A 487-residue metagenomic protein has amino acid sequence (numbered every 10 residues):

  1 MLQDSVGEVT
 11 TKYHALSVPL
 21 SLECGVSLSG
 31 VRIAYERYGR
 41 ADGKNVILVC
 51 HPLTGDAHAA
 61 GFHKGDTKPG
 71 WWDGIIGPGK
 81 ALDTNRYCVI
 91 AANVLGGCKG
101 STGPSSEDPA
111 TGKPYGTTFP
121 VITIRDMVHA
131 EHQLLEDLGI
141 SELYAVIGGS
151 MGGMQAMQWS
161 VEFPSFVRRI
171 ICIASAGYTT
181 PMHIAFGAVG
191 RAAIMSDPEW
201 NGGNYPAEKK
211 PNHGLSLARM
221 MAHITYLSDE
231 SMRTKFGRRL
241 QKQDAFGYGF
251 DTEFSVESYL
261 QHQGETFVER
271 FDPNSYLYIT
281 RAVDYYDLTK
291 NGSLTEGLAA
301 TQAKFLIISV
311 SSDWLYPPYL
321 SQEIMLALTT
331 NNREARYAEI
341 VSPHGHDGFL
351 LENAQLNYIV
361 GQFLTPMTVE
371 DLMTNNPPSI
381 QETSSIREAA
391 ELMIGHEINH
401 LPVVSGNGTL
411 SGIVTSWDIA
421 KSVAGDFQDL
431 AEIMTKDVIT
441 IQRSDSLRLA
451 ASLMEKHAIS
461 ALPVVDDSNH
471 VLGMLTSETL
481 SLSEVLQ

Functional and structural regions predicted by a protein language model:
M1-V49, H63: Catalytic-loop region of hydrolases
E36-D108: N-terminal cap/lid subdomain of alpha/beta-hydrolase-fold enzymes
G112-T118, R125-A145: Conserved acidic catalytic loop of the alpha/beta-hydrolase fold
F166, C172-G264: Alpha/beta-hydrolase-fold enzymes
N291-L294, P317-L328: Short alpha-helix in the alpha/beta-hydrolase fold that links the catalytic acid
T301, I307-S309: Short beta-strand/loop motif that positions the catalytic acidic residue of the alpha/beta-hydrolase fold
N331-M367: Catalytic active-site module of serine/aspartate enzymes centered on a nucleophile-bearing elbow/loop
L364-N376, A390, L410-I459, D467 (+1 more regions): Tandem CBS (Bateman) regulatory domains
